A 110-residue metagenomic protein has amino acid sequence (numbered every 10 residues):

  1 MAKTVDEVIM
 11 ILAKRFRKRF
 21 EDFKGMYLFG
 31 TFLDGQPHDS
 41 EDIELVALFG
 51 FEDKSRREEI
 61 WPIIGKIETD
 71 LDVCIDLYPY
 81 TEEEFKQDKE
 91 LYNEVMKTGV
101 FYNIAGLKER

Functional and structural regions predicted by a protein language model:
M1-Y27, L33-D39, F49-R110: Catalytic core of pol beta-like nucleotidyltransferases
I43-A47: Short beta-strand->loop micro-motif that forms the acidic, two-metal-ion catalytic signature in nucleotide-processing
